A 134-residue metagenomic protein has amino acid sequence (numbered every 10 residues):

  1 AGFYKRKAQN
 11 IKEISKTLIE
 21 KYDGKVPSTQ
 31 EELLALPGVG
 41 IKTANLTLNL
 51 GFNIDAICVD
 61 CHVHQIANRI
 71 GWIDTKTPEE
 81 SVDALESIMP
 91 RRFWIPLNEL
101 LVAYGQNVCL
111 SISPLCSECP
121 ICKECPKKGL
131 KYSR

Functional and structural regions predicted by a protein language model:
A1-R134: Catalytic cores of DNA base-excision repair glycosylases
